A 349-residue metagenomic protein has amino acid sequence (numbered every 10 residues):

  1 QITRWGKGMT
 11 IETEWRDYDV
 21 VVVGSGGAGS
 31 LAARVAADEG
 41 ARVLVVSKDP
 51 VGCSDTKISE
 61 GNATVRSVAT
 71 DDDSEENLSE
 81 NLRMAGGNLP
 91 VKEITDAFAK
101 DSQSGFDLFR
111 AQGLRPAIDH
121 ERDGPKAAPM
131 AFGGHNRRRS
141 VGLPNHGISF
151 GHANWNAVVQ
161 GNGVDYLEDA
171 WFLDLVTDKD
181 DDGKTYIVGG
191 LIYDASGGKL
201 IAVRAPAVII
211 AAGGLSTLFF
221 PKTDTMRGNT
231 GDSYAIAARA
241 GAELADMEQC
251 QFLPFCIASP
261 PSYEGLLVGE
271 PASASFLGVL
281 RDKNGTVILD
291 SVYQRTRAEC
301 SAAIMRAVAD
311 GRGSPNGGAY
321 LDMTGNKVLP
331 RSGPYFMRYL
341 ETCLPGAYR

Functional and structural regions predicted by a protein language model:
Q1-V20: Extreme N-terminal leader/targeting segments of oxidoreductases
W15-Y18, G197-A207: Core beta-strand elements of the Rossmann-like FAD/NAD(P) dinucleotide-binding domain in flavoenzyme oxidoreductases
V20-V45: N-terminal Rossmann-like FAD-binding beta1-loop-alpha1 element of flavoenzymes
G26-A28, P50, L215: Residue-level detector of alpha-helix initiation sites
D38-I58: Glycine-rich FAD pyrophosphate-binding loop
V51, I236, A242-R349: An anion/pyrophosphate-binding glycine-rich loop and adjacent beta-alpha core in soluble alpha-beta enzymes
V65-F98: Glycine-rich active-site loop/strand segments that organize a redox cofactor
S102-K199, A211, S216, F220 (+3 more regions): Conserved redox-cofactor binding core of oxidoreductases
